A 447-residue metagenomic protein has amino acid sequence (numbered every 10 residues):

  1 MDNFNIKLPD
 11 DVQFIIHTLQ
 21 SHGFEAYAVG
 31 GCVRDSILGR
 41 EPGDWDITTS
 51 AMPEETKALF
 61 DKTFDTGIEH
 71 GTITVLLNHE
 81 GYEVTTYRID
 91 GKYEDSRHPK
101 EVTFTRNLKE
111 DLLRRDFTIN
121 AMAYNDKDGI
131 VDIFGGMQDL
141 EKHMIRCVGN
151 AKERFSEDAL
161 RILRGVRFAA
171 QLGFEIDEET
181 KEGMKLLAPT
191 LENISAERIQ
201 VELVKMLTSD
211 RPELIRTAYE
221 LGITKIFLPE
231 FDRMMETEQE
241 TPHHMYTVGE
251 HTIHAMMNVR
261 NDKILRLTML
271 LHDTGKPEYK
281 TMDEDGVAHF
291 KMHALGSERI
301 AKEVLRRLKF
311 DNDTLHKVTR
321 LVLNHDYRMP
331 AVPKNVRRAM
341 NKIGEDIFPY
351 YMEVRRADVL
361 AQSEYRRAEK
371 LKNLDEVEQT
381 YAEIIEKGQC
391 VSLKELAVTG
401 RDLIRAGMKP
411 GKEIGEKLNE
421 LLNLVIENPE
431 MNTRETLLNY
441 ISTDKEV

Functional and structural regions predicted by a protein language model:
M1-V447: Catalytic cores of the polymerase beta-like nucleotidyltransferase superfamily and closely associated nucleotide
